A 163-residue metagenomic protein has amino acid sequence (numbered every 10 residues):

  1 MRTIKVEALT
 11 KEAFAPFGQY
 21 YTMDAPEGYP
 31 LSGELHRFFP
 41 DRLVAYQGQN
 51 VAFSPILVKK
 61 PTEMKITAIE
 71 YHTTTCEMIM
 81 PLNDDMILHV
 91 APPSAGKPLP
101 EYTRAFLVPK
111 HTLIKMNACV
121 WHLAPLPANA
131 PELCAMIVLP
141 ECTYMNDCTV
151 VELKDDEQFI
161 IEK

Functional and structural regions predicted by a protein language model:
M1-A105, A130, Y144-N146, F159-I161: Non-catalytic, conserved peripheral segments adjacent to functional cores
K11-A15, K115, L153: Generic detection of intrinsically disordered/low-complexity segments and helix-coil linkers/edges
P81, V108-P109, L153: Generic beta-strand structural signal
D85, V120, E141: Short, flexible active-site-adjacent loop segments at beta-strand->alpha-helix junctions, enriched in small/polar
V90-P92, A118, I137: Residue-level recognition of conserved beta-strand positions in structured domain cores
L107-L126: Conserved metal-binding segment of the jelly-roll/cupin
P127-K163: Double-stranded beta-helix
